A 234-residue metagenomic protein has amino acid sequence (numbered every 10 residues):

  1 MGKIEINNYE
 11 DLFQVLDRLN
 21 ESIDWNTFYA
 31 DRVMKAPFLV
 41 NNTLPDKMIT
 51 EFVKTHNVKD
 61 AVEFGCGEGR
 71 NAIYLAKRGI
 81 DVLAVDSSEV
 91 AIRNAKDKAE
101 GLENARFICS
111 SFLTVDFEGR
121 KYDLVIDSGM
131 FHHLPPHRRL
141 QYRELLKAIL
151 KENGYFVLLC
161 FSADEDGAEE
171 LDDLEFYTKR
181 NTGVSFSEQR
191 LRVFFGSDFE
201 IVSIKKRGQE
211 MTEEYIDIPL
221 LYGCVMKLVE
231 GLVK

Functional and structural regions predicted by a protein language model:
M1-V62, E68-F117, L134-L145, I149 (+1 more regions): Class I (Rossmann-like) S-adenosyl-L-methionine-dependent methyltransferase catalytic domain, capturing the SAM-binding
I126: A conserved beta-strand element that flanks and buttresses the S-adenosyl-L-methionine
G129-H133: Short catalytic micro-motifs in class I SAM-dependent methyltransferases
